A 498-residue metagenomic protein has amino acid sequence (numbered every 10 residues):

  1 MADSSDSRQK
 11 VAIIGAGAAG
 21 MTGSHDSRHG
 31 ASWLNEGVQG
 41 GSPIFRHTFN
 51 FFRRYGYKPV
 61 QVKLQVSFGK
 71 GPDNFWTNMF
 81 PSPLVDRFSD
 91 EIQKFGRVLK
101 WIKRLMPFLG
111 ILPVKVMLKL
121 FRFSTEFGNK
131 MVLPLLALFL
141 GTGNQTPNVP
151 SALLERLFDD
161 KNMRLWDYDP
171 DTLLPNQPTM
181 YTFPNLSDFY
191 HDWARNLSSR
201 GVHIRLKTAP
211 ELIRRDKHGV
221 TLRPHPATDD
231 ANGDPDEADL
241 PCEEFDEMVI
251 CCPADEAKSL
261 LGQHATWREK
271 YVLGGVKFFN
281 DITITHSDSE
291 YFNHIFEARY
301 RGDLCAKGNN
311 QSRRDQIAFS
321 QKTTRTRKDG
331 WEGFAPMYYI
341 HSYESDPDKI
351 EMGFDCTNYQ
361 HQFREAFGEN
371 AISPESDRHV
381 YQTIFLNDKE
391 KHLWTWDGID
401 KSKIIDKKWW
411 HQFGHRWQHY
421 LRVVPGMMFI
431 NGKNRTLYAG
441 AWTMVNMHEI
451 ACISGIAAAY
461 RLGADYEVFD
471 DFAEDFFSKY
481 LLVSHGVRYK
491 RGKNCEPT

Functional and structural regions predicted by a protein language model:
M1-K10, D90-G96, K100, L109 (+5 more regions): Eukaryotic N-terminal low-complexity, Ser/Thr- and Lys/Arg-rich leader segments that predominantly function as
D3-S24: N-terminal Rossmann-like FAD-binding beta1-loop-alpha1 element of flavoenzymes
Q9, P59-V60, F245-D246: Local beta-strand N-terminus motif with an aromatic residue
A18, T22-G37: Beta1-alpha1 glycine-rich phosphate/pyrophosphate-binding loop at the start of Rossmann-like nucleotide-binding domains
A31, R53, E244-E247, C251-I453 (+2 more regions): C-terminal segments that line or cap access tunnels to active or ligand-binding sites in enzymes and enzyme-associated
A31-N35, S42-M163: Mobile amphipathic helical/loop "lid" adjacent to a hydrophobic cofactor/ligand pocket
V60, H203-K207, K407-W410, L437: General small-molecule cofactor/ligand-binding pocket signal
D159-E247: Helical element adjacent to the flavin cofactor pocket in flavoenzyme catalytic cores
